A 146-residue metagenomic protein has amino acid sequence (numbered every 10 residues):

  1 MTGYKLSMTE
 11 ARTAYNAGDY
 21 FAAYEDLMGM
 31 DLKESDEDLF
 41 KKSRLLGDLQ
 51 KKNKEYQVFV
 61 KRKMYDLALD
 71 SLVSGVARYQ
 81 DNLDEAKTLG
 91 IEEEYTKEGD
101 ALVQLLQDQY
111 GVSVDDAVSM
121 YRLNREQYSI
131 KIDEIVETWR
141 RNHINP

Functional and structural regions predicted by a protein language model:
M1-T2: Hydrophobic membrane-insertion alpha-helices, especially the h-region of bacterial N-terminal signal peptides
S7, F40-K42, A86: Canonical tetratricopeptide repeat
S7-Y15, Y24, R44-F59: Conserved small-residue packing positions in alpha-helical repeats and bundles
N16-F21, Y65-D66: TPR-repeat structural position
F21-L39, S119: Repeat-mediated protein-protein interaction surfaces in helical alpha-solenoids
K33-E34, L49-P146: Non-cytosolic head/periplasmic domains of membrane-anchored proteins
